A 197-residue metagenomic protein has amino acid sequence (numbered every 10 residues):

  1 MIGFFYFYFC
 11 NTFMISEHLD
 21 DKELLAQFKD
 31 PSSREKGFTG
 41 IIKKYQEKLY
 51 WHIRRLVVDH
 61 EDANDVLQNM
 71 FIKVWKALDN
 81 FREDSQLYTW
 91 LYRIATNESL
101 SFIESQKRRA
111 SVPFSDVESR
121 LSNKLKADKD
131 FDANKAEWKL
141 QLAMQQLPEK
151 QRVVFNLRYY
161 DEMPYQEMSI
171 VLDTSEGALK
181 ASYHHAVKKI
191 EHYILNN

Functional and structural regions predicted by a protein language model:
M1-K48, E167, N196: N-terminal module of bacterial RNA polymerase sigma factors
E17-K22, R109-A133: Internal acidic/polar
K29-G40, Y50-N69, E176, N196-N197: Short, charged helix-capping/linker segments at alpha-helix termini
D30, V58, F71-Q86, Q106: Sigma70-family region 2
W51, D65-I72, S85-N97: Structural recognition of an alpha-helix C-terminal capping motif at a helix-to-coil junction
N80-R82, R93-P113, A133: Arg/Lys-rich amphipathic alpha helix in sigma70-family domain 2
E104, L147, R152, V187-N197: Short, Lys/Arg-enriched C-terminal cap helix and immediately downstream tail that follows
V154-R158: A short pre-motif secondary-structure segment
